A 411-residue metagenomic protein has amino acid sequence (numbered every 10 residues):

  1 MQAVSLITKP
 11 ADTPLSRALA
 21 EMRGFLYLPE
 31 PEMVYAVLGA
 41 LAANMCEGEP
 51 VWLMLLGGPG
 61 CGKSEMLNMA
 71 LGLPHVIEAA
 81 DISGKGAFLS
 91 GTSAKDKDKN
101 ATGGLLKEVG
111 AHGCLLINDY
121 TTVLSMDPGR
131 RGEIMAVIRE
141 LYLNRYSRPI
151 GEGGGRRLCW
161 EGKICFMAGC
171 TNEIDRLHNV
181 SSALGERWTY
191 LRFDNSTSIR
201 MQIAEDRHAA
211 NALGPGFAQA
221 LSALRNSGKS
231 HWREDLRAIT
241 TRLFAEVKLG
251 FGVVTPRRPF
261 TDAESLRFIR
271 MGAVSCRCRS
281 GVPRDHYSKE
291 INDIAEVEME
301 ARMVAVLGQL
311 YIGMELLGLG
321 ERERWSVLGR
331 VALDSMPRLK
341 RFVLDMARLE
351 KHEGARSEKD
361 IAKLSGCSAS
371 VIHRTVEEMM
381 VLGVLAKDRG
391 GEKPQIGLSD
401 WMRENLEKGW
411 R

Functional and structural regions predicted by a protein language model:
M1-M33: Charged, amphipathic alpha-helical linker segments immediately N-terminal to NTP-binding catalytic cores
P29, Y35, A40-M201, T241-L249 (+3 more regions): Conserved ASCE/P-loop NTPase catalytic core
E32-M45, E140, V304-L316, R341 (+1 more regions): Contiguous, well-ordered alpha-helical segments that form the cores/surfaces of helical PPI scaffolds
L53, E358-K359, E377: Residues within the helices of the helix-turn-helix
R157-K163, H178-G329: Phosphate-sensing "switch" segment of ASCE/P-loop ATPases
A301-R302, G366-L382: Short amphipathic alpha-helical interaction segments
M336-L364: Short amphipathic alpha-helical interface segments
K387-R411: Short, cationic-aromatic polyanion-contact patches
